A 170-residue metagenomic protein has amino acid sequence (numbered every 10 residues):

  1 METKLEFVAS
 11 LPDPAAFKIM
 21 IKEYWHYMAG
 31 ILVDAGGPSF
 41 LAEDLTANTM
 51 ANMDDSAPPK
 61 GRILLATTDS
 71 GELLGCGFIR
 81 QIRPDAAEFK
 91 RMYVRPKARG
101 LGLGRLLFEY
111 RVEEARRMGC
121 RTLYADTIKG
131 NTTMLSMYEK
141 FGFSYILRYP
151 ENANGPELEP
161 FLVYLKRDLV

Functional and structural regions predicted by a protein language model:
L5-A86, K90, R95-P96, F108 (+2 more regions): Acetyl-CoA-dependent GNAT
M20-E23, E114, M137, F141: Alpha-helical interaction/dimerization surfaces of two-component signaling modules
D85, R121, S144: Short acidic/polar active-site loop segments enriched in Thr and Asp
V94, G100-E113, K140: Conserved acetyl-CoA-binding loop-helix of GNAT-fold acetyltransferases
V94, I128-K129: Short amphipathic helical patch at the helix-1/turn junction of helix-turn-helix
L107, N131-M134: Conserved short alpha-helix immediately C-terminal to the canonical SAM/SAH-binding motif I of Rossmann-like
A115-D126: Conserved GNAT acetyl-CoA-binding A-motif
Y124-T127, L135, E139-L162: Conserved catalytic-core motifs of GNAT/GCN5-like acyltransferases
